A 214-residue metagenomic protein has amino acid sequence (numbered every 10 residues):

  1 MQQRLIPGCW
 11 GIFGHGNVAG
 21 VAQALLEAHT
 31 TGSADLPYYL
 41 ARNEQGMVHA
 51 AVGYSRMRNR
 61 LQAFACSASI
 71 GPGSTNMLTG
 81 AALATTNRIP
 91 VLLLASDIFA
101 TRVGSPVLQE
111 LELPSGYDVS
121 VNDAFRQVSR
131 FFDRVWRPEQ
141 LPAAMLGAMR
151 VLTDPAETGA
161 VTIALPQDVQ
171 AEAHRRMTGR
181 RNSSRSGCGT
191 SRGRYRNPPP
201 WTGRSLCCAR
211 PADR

Functional and structural regions predicted by a protein language model:
M1-R214: N-terminal alpha/beta PP-like core and its mobile active-site loop of ThDP/TPP-dependent enzymes
